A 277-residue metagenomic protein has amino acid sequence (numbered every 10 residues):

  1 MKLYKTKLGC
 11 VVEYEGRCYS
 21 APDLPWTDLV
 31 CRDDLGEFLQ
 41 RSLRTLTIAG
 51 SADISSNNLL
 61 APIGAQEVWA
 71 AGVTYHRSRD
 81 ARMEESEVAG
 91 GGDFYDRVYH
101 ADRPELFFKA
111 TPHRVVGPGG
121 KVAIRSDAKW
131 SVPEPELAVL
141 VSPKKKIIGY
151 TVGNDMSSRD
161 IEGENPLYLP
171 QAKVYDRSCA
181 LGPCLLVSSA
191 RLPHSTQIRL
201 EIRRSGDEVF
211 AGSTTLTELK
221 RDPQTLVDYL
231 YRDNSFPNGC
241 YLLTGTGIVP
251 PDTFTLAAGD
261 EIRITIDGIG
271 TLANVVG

Functional and structural regions predicted by a protein language model:
M1-A71, T225, N274-V275: Generic N-terminal segment detector
L3-T6, V139, L230: Alpha-helix C-terminal capping segments
K7-L8, E13-R17, V141-K145, R203-G206 (+1 more regions): Short acidic-glycine loop/turn motifs at beta-strand connectors
K7-L8, P135-L137, D260: Residue-level marker for the onset of beta-strands and adjacent loop->beta junctions in well-ordered domains
P25, N154, T215-L216: A generic structural motif
F38-G206: Active-site microenvironments in enzyme catalytic cores
R159-G277: Catalytic-pocket segment enriched in acidic/His residues
